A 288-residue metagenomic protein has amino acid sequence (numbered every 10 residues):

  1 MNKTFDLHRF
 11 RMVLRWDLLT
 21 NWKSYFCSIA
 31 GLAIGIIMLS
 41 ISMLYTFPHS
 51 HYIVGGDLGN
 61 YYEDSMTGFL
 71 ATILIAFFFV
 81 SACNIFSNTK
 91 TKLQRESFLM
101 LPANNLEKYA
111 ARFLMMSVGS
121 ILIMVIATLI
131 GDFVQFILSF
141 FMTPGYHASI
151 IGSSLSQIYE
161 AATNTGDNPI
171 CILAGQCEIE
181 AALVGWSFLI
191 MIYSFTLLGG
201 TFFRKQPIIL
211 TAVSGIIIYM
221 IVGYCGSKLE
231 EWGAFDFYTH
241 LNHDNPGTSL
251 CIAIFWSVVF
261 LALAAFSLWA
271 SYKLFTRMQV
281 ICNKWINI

Functional and structural regions predicted by a protein language model:
M1-E96, N105-I288: Hydrophobic alpha-helical transmembrane segments of membrane proteins
